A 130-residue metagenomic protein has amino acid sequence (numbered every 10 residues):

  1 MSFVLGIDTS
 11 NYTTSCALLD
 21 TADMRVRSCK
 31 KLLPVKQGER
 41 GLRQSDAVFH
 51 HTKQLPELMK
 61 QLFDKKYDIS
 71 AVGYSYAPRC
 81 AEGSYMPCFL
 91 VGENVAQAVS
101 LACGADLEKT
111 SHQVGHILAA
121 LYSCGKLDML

Functional and structural regions predicted by a protein language model:
M1-L130: Short acidic/glycine-rich loops and adjacent helix/strand connectors that line catalytic pockets where negatively
